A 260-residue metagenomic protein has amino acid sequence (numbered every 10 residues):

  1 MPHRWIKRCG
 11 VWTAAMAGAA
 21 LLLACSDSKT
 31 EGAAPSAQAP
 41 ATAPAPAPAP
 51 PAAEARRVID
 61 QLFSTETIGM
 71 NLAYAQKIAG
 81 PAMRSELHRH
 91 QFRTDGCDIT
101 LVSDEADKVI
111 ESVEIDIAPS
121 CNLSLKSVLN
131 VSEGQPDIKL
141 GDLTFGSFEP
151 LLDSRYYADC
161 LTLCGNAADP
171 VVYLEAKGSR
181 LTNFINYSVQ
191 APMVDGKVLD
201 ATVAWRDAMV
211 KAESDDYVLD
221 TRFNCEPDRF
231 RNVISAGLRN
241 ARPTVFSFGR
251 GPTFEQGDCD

Functional and structural regions predicted by a protein language model:
P2-T13: Bacterial N-terminal signal peptides that target proteins for export
L23-A24: C-terminal motif of bacterial Sec signal peptides marking the signal peptidase cleavage site
S28-A37, P51: Bacterial Sec signal peptide processing site at the extreme N-terminus
P50-D137: Short N-terminal edge-element motif at the start of the domain
I115-D260: Non-cytosolic coordination micro-motifs
